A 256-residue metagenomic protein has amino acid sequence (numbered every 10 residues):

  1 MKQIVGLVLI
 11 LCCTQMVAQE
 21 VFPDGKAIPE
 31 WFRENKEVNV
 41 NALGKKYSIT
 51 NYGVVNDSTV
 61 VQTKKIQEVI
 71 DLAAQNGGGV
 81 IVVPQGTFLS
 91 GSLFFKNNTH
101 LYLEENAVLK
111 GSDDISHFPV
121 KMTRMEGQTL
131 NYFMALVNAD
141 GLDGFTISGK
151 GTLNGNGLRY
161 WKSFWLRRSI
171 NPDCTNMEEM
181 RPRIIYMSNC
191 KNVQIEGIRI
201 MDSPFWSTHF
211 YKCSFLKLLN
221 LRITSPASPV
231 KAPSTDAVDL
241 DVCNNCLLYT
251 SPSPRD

Functional and structural regions predicted by a protein language model:
K2-G6, M16-V82, T87-H100, E104-N189 (+4 more regions): Extracellular "leader-to-stem" segments immediately downstream of a signal peptide or signal-anchor in secreted/lumenal
A237-V238: Core domains of intracellular innate-immunity/apoptotic signalosomes
D241: Glycine-rich phosphate/ribose-binding loops and adjacent secondary-structure elements that form binding surfaces
Y249-D256: Conserved small/polar residues in nucleotide/adenosyl-binding loops
